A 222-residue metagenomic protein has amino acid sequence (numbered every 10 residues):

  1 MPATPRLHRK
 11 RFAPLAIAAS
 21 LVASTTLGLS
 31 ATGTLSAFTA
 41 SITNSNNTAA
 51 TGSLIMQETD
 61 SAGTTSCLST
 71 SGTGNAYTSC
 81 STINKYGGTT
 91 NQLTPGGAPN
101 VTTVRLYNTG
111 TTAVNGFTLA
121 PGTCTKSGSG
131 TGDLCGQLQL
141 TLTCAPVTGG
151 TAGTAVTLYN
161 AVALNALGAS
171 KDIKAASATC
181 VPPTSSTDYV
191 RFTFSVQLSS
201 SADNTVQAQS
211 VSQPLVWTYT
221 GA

Functional and structural regions predicted by a protein language model:
P2-A222: Long, small/polar-residue-biased beta-strand-and-loop interaction regions
